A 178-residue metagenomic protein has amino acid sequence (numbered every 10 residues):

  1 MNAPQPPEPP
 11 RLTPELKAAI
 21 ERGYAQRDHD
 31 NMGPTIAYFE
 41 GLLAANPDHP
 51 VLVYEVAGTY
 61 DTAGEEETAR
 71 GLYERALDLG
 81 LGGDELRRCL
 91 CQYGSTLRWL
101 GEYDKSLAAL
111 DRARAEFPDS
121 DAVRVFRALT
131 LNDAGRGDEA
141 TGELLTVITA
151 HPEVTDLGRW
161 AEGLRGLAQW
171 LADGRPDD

Functional and structural regions predicted by a protein language model:
K17, V51, D84-R88, A122 (+1 more regions): Start-of-helix register in tetratricopeptide repeats
D28-M32, E67, T96-K105, A134-G142 (+1 more regions): Alpha-helical linker/edge segments of TPR/alpha-solenoid repeat scaffolds and analogous pre-/post-domain helices
G33-I36, L43, R70, L77 (+4 more regions): Tetratricopeptide repeat
P47, L81-D84, P118, P152: Short coil turns that delineate tetratricopeptide repeat
Y54-E116: Alpha-helical adaptor scaffolds
L77-D78, N132-T155, R165, Q169: TPR/TPR-like (Sel1-like) alpha-helical repeat modules
